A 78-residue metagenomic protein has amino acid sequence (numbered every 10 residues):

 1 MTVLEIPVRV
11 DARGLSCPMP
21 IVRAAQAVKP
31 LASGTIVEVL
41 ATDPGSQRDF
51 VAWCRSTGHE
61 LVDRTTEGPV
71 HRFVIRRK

Functional and structural regions predicted by a protein language model:
T2-D11: Right-handed parallel beta-helix/beta-solenoid
R9, E38, V74: Short aromatic/hydrophobic contact patches that present stacked aromatics for nucleic-acid/ligand binding
A12-T65: Amphipathic, hydrophobic secondary-structure cores in small proteins
G68-V70: Short acidic/glycine-enriched loop/turn segments that link adjacent beta-strands
R72-K78: Core SAM-dependent methyltransferase catalytic element
